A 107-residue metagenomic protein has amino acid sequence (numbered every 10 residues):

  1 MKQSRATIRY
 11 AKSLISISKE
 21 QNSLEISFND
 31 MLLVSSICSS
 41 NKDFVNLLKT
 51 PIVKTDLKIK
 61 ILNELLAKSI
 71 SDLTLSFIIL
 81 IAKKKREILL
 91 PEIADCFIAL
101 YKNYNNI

Functional and structural regions predicted by a protein language model:
K2-I107: Elongated, mostly alpha-helical coiled-coil "stalk/stator" tethers of large membrane protein machines
